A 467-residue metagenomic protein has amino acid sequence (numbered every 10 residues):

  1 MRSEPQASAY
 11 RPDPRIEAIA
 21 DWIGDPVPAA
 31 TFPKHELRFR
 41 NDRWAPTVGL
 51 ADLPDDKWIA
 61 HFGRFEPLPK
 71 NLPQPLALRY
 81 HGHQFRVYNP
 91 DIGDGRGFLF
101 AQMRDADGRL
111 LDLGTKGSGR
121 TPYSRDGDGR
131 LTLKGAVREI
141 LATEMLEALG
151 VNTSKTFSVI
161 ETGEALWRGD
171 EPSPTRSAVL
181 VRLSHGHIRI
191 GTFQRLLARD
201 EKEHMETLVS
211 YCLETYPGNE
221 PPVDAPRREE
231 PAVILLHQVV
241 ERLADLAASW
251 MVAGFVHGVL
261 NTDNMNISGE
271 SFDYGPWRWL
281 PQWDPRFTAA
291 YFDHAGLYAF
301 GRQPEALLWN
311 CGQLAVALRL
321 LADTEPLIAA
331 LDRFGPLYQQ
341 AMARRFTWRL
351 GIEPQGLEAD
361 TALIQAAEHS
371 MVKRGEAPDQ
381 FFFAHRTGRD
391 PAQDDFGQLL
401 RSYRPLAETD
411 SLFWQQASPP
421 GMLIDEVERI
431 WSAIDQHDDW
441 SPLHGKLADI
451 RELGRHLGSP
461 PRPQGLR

Functional and structural regions predicted by a protein language model:
M1-Y80, A289, H294-R467: Regulatory N- and C-terminal appendages and interdomain linkers associated with kinase/kinase-like NTP transferase
A7-P14, D25-P28, G108-L113, P174-L180 (+3 more regions): Short, functional N-terminal and low-complexity linear motifs
P14-A20, L111-P122, V209-L213, Q282-F292 (+1 more regions): Active-site-adjacent bridging/hinge elements
P28-A30, D128-R130, V233-I234: Short, contiguous strand/loop micro-motifs
K34-L37, R43-P54, F62-D224, S268-E270 (+5 more regions): Conserved ATP-binding subdomain of kinase catalytic cores across diverse folds
A136, L166-H257, S268-E353: ATP-dependent phospho-/nucleotidyl transfer catalytic cores
V259-M265: Hydrophobic HxD+1 residue recognition
